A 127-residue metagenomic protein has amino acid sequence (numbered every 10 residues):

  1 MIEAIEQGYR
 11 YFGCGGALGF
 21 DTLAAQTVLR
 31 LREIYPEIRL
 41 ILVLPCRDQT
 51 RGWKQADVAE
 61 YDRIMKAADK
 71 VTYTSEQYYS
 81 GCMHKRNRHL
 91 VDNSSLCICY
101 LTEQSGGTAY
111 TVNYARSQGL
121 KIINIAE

Functional and structural regions predicted by a protein language model:
M1-E127: Acidic/glycine-enriched connector segments
